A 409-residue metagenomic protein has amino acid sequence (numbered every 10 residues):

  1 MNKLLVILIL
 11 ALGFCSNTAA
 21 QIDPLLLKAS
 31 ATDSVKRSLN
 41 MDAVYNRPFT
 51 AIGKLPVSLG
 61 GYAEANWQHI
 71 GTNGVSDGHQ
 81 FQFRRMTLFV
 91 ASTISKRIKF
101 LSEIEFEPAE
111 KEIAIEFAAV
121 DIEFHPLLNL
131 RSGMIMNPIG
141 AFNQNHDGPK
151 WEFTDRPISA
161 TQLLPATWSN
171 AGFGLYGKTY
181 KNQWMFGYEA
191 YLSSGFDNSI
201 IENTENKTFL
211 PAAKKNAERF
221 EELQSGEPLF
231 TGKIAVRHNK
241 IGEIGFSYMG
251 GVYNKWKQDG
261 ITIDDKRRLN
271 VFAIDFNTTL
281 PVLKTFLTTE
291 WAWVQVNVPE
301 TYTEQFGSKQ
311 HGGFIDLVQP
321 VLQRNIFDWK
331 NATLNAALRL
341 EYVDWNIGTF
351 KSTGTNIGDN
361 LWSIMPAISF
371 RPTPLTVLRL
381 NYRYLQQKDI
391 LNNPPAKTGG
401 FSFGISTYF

Functional and structural regions predicted by a protein language model:
M1-I22: Bacterial Sec-dependent N-terminal signal peptides
T18-E64, F409: N-terminal periplasmic/intermembrane-space "pro-region" immediately following the signal or transit peptide
I22-L26, S30-D33, G74-V75, A118-E123 (+2 more regions): Outer-membrane beta-barrel pore domains
N46-I70, V75-N198, G226-T231, A235-E243 (+2 more regions): Outer membrane beta-barrel
G53, Q80, E112, P165 (+5 more regions): A generic structural micro-feature
N145, S159-P165, I201-E205, A217-L223 (+3 more regions): Extracellular/periplasm-exposed beta-strand and loop segments of Gram-negative cell-envelope proteins, dominated by
Y188, L192-F196, N206-K215: A short, charged helix-loop
T208-K257: Loop-centered beta-sheet repeat module
